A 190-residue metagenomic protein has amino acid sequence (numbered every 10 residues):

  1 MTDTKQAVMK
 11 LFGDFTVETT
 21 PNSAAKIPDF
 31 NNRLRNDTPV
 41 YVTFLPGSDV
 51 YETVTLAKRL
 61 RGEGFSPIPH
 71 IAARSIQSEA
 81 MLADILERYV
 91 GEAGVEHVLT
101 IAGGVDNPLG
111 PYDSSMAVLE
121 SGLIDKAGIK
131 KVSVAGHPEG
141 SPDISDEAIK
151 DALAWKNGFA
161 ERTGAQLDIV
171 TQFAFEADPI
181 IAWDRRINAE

Functional and structural regions predicted by a protein language model:
T2-L153, G158: Active-site beta->alpha loop and helix N-cap motifs at the rims of alpha/beta catalytic domains
W155-E190: Aromatic-anchored, glycine/proline-accented short structural segments that stabilize local strand-turns or short
